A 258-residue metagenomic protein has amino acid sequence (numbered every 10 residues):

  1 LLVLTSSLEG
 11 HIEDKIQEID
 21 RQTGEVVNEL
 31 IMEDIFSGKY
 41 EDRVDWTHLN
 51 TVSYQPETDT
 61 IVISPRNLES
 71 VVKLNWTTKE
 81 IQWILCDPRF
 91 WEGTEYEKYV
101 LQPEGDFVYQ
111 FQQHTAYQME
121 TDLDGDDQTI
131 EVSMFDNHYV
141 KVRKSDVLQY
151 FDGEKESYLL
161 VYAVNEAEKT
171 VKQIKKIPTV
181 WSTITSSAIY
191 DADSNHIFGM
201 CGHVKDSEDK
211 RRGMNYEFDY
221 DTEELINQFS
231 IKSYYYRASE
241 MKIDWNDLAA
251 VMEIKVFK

Functional and structural regions predicted by a protein language model:
L1-K258: Histidine-/acidic-rich catalytic cores in large beta-rich domains
